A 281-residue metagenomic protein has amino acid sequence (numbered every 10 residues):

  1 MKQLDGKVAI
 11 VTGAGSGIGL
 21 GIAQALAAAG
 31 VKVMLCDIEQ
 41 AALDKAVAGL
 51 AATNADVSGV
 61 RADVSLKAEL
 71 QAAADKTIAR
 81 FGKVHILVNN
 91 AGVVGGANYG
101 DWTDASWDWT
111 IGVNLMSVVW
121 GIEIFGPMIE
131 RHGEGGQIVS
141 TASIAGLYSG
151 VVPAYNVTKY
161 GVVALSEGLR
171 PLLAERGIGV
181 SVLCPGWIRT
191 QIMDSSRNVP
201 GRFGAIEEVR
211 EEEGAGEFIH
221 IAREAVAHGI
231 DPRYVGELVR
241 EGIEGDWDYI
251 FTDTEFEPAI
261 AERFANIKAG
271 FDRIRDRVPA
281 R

Functional and structural regions predicted by a protein language model:
V8, G15-G17: Conserved glycine-rich cofactor-binding loop
A29-K45: Conserved glycine-rich Rossmann-like NAD(P)H-binding loop of the short-chain dehydrogenase/reductase
Q40-A41, R61-A72, D104: The beta1-alpha1 cofactor-binding region of Rossmann-like NAD(H)/NADP(H)-dependent oxidoreductases
N98-Y99, S106-I111: Substrate-binding pocket helix/loop in short-chain dehydrogenase/reductase
I122, T158: Active-site helix of classical SDR
S143: Residue(s) in the substrate-gating loop at a strand-loop-helix junction that position the organic substrate next
L172-I250: SDR active-site lid
